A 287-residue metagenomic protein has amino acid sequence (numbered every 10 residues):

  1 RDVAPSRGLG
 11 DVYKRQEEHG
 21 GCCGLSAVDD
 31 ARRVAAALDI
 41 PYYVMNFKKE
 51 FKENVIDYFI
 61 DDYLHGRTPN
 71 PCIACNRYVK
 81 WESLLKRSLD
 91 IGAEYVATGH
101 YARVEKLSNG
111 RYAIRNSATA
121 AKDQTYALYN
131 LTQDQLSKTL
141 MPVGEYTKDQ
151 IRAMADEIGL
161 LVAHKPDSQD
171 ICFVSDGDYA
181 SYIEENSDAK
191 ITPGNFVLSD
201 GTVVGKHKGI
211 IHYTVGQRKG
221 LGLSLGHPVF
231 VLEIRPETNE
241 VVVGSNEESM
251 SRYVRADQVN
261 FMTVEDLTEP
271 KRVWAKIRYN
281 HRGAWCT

Functional and structural regions predicted by a protein language model:
D2-L9, Y13: Single conserved hydrophobic/aromatic residue that forms the stacking wall/gate of nucleotide- or nucleobase-binding
A4, V79-S83, G226: Short, conserved clusters of charged catalytic residues that mark active-site and nucleotide-handling motifs
K14-L25, L38, M45, K52-E145: Active-site adenylate/phosphate-handling loop in enzymes that bind or generate adenylated species
L25-R32: Short, surface-exposed alpha-helical segments at coil->helix boundaries
A31, L84, I151: Aromatic/hydrophobic pocket-lining residues that form π-stacking "cages" and hydrophobic walls in ligand
V44-N46, G209: Residue-level recognition of beta-strand->loop/alpha-helix junctions
A97-S108, A113-T287: AMP-forming adenylation/ATP pyrophosphatase catalytic core
